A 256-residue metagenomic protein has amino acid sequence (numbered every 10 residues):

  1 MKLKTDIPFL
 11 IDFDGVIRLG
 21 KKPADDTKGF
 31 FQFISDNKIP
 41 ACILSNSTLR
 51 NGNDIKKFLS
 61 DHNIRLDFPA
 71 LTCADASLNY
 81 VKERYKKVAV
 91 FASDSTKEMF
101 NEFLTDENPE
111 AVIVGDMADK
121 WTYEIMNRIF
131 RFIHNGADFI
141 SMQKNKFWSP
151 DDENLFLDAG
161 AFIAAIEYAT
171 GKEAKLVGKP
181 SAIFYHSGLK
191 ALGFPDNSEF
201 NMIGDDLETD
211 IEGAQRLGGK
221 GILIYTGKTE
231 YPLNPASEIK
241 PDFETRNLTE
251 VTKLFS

Functional and structural regions predicted by a protein language model:
K2-F13, R18-D25, Q32-I39, R50-L71 (+2 more regions): Asp-based, Mg2+/Mn2+-dependent phosphohydrolase catalytic module
C42-I43: Structural recognition of the conserved hydrophobic beta-strand(s) that form the central parallel beta-sheet of P-loop
S47: Conserved phosphate/oxyanion-binding catalytic-loop motifs
